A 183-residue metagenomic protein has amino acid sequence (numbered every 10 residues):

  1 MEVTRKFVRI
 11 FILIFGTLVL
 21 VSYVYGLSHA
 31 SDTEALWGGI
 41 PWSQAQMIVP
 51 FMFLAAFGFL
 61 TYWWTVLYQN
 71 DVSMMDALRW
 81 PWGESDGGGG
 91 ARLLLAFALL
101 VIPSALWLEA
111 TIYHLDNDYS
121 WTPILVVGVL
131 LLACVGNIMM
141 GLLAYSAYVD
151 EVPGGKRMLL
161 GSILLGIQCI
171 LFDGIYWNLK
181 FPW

Functional and structural regions predicted by a protein language model:
M1-G16, Q46-M47, G88-L94, E151-I163: Alpha-helical transmembrane segments and their helix-start/interface "positive-inside/aromatic belt" motifs in integral
E2, H29-A45, T111-I124, V149-E151 (+1 more regions): Membrane-interface interhelical loops and short amphipathic "cap" helices that link adjacent transmembrane segments
F15-A30, L171: Alpha-helical transmembrane segments of multi-pass membrane proteins
P41-T61: Interfacial helix-start motif at the membrane-water boundary
F57-M74, M139-L143: Membrane-water interface of transmembrane alpha-helices
Q69-G136: Membrane-proximal helix-loop-helix units in multi-pass membrane proteins
V135-W183: Terminal transmembrane helical module of multi-pass membrane proteins
